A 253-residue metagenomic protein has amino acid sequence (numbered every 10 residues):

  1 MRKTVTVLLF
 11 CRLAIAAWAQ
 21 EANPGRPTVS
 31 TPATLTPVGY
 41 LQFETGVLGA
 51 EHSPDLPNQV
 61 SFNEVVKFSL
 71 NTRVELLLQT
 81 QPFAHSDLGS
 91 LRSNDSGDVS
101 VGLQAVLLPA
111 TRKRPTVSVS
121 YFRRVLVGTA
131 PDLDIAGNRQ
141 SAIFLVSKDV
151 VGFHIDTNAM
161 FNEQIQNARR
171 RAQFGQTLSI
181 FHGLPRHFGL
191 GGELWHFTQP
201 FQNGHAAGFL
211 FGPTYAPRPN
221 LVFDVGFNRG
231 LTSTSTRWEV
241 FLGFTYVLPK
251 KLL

Functional and structural regions predicted by a protein language model:
M1-T4: Positively charged n-region of N-terminal signal peptides that target proteins for export
T6-A16: Bacterial N-terminal signal peptides
A19-L253: Transmembrane beta-barrel domains of Gram-negative outer membranes and organellar outer membranes
